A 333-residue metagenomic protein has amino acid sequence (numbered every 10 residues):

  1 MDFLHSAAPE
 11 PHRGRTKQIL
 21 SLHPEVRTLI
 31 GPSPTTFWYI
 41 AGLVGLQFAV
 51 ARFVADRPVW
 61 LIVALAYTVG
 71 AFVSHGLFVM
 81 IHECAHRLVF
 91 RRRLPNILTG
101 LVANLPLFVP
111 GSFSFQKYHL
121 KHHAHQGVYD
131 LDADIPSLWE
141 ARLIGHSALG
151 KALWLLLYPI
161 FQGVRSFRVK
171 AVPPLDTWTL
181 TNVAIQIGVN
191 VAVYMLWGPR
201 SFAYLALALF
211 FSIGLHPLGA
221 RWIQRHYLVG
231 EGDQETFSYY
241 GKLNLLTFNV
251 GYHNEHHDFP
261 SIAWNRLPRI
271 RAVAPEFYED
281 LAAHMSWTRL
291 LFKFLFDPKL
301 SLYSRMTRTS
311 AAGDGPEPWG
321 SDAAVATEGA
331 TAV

Functional and structural regions predicted by a protein language model:
M1-A71, L105-Y204, N265-R266, R271-V333: Non-catalytic, topology-defining segments of multipass membrane proteins
R52, F90-R91, L131, Q234 (+2 more regions): Short, function-defining helix-loop hinge/capping sites that tune catalysis or transport
R57-L61, C84-R92, H122, R168 (+3 more regions): Membrane-interface elements of multi-pass transporters and channels
A71-I81, G111-F113, P159-G163, A206-G232 (+1 more regions): Transmembrane alpha-helical segments that form the membrane-embedded catalytic/substrate-channel core of multi-pass
L77-H86, F115-G127, R221-G230, L246-I262 (+1 more regions): Histidine-centered catalytic micro-motifs
E83-T99, L131, P136: Aspartate-rich (DDxxD/NDxxD/DxxxD) Mg2+/diphosphate-binding motifs and their adjoining helix-loop segments
I97, L101-L105, Q234-T247: Membrane-cytosol interface motif
